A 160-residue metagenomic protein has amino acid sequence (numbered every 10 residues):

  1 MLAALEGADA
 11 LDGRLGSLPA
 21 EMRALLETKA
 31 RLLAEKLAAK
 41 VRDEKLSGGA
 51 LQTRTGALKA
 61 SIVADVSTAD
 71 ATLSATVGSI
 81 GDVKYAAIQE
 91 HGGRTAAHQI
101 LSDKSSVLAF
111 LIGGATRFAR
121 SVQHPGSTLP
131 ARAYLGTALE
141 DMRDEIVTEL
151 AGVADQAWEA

Functional and structural regions predicted by a protein language model:
M1-G81, T95-A160: Short, Lys/Arg-rich flexible segments
G81-H91: Short, surface-exposed beta-strand/loop "edge" segments at domain boundaries and coil↔beta transitions
